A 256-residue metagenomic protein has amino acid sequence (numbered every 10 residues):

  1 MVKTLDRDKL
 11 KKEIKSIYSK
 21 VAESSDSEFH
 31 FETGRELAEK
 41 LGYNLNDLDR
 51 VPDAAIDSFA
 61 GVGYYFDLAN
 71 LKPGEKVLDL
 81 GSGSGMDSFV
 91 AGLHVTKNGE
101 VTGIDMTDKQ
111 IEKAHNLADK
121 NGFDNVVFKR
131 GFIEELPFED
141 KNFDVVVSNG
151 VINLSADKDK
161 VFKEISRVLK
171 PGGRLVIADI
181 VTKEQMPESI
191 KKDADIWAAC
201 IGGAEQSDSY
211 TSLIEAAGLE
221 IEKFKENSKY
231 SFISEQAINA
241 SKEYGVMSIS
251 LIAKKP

Functional and structural regions predicted by a protein language model:
M1-L41: N-terminal auxiliary segments of SAM/dcSAM-dependent transferases
E32-K76, D87-H94: Conserved alpha-helix/loop element of class I SAM-dependent methyltransferases that forms part of the SAM/SAH-binding
P73, E134-V145: A short acidic, Gly/Pro-enriched loop at the edge of an enzyme's catalytic core that lines a small-molecule cofactor
T96, D159-R174: A short glycine-rich, Lys/Arg-flanked "PGG" loop and its adjoining helix->strand segment in the class I
T107-K109: Conserved SAM/SAH-binding beta-strand->alpha-helix loop
N121-E135: Conserved SAM-binding strand-loop segment of SAM-dependent methyltransferases
T182-I201: Short, glycine-/aromatic-enriched active-site segment of Class I SAM-dependent methyltransferases
G202-F224: Short alpha-helix
